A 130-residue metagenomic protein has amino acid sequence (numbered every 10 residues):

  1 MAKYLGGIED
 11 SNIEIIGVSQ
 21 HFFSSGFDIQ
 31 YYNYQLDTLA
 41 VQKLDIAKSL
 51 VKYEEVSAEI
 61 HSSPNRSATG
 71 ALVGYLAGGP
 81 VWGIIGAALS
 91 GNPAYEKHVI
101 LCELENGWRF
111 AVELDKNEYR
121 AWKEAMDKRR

Functional and structural regions predicted by a protein language model:
M1-R130: A composition-biased, non-transmembrane "mature-region" signal
